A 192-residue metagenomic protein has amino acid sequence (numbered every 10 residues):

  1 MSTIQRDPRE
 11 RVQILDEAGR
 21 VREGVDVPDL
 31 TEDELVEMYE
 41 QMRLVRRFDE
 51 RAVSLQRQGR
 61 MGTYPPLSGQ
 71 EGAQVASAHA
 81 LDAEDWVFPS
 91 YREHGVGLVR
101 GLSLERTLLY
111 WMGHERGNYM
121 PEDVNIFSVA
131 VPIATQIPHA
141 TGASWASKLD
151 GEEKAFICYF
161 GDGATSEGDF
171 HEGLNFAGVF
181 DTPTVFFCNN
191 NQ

Functional and structural regions predicted by a protein language model:
M1-V27: Charged, compositionally biased N-terminal leader segments and the immediate start of the first structured element
R6-D7, R22, E40, V53 (+2 more regions): Short, functionally important structural connectors and interaction interfaces within domains
V12-G19, E40-V53: N-terminal glycine-rich anion-binding loops that anchor highly charged ligand groups
D26, D33, I126-F127: Short coil/turn segments at secondary-structure junctions
T31-E40: Short, contiguous, helix-prone interaction/anchoring segments in small proteins
R47-E50, S54, Q58-F180: Cofactor-binding active-site loop characterized by glycine-rich and histidine/acidic residues
P183-T184: Short, proline-centered helix/strand-breaking motifs
N189-Q192: Thiamine diphosphate
